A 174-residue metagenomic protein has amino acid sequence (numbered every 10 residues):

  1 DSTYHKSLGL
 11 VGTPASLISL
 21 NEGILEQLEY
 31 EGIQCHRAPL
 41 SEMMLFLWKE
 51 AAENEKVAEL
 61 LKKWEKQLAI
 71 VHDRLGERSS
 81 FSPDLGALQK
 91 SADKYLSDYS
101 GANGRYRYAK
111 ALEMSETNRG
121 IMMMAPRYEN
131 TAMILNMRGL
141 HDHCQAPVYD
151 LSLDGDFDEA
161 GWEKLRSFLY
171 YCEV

Functional and structural regions predicted by a protein language model:
D1-V174: An N-terminal assembly and electron-transfer interface module characteristic of large anaerobic redox and radical
